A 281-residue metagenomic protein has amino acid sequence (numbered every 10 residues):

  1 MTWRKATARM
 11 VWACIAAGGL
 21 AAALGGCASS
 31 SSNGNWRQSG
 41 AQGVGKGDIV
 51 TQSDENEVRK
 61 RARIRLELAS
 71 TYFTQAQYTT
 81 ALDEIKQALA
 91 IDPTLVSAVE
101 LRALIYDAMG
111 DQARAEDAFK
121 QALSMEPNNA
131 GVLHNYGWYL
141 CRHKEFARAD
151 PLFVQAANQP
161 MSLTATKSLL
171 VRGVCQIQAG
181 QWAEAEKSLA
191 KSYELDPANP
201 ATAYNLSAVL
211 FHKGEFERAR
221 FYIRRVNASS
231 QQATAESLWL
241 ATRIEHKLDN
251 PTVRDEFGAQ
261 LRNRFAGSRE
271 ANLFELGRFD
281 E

Functional and structural regions predicted by a protein language model:
C27-K86, A90-D92, E275-E281: N-terminal leader/linker segments that initiate helical-solenoid repeat arrays
S32-S53, A228-E281: Terminal, low-structured helical/coil segments at or just beyond the last alpha-helical repeat
E57, I91, M125-E126, Q159-M161 (+3 more regions): Structural marker of alpha-solenoid helical repeat scaffolds
R61, L95, N129, L163-A165 (+3 more regions): Residue-level recognition of tetratricopeptide repeat
E67, L101-L104, N135, L169-V171 (+2 more regions): Canonical tetratricopeptide repeat
T74, A108-M109, R142-H143, Q178 (+3 more regions): Register position in tetratricopeptide repeats
A98, V132, T166-S168, T202 (+2 more regions): TPR alpha-solenoid repeat register
